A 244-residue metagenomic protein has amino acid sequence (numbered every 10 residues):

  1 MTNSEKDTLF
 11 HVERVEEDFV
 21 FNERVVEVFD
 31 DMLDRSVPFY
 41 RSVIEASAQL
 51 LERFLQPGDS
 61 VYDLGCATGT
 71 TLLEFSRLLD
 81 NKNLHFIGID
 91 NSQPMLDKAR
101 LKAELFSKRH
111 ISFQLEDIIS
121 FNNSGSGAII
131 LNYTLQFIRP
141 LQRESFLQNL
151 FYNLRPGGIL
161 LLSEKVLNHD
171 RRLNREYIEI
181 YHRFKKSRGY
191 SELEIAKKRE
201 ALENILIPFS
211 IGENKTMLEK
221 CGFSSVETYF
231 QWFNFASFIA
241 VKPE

Functional and structural regions predicted by a protein language model:
M1-V28: N-terminal, positively charged/glycine-rich alpha-helical extensions of SAM-dependent methyltransferases
F39-P57: Conserved alpha-helix/loop element of class I SAM-dependent methyltransferases that forms part of the SAM/SAH-binding
Y62, L72-I119: Class I SAM-dependent methyltransferase SAM/SAH-binding core
G65-G69: Class I SAM-dependent methyltransferase "Motif I" SAM/SAH-binding loop
I119-I129: A short acidic, Gly/Pro-enriched loop at the edge of an enzyme's catalytic core that lines a small-molecule cofactor
E144-P156: A short glycine-rich, Lys/Arg-flanked "PGG" loop and its adjoining helix->strand segment in the class I
L161-S187: Conserved class I S-adenosyl-L-methionine
I205-C221: Short alpha-helix
